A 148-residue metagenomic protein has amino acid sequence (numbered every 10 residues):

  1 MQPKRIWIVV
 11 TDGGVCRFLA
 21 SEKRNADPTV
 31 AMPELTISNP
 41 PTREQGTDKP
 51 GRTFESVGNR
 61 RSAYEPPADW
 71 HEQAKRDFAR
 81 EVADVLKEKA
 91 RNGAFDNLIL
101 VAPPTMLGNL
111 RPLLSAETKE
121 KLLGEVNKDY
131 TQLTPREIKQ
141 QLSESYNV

Functional and structural regions predicted by a protein language model:
M1-V148: Terminal alpha-helical anchor/extension segments at protein ends
